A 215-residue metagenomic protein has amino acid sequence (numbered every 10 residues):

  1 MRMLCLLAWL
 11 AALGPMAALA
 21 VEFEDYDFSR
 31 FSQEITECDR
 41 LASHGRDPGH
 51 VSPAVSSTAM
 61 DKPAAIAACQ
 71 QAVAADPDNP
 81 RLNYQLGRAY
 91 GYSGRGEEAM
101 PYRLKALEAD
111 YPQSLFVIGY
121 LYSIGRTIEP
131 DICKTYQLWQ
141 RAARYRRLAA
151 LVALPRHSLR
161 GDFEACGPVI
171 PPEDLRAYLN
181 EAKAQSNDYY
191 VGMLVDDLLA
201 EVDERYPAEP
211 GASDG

Functional and structural regions predicted by a protein language model:
C5-P15: Bacterial N-terminal signal peptides
L19-A68: N-terminal leader/linker segments that initiate helical-solenoid repeat arrays
F23-R30, E34-E37, E164-G215: Terminal, low-structured helical/coil segments at or just beyond the last alpha-helical repeat
E34, G45, A75-N79, G91 (+6 more regions): Short helix-capping/linker turns of helical repeat alpha-solenoids
A59-M60, Y92-E97, E108, R126-P130 (+2 more regions): Short coil/turn and helix-start
